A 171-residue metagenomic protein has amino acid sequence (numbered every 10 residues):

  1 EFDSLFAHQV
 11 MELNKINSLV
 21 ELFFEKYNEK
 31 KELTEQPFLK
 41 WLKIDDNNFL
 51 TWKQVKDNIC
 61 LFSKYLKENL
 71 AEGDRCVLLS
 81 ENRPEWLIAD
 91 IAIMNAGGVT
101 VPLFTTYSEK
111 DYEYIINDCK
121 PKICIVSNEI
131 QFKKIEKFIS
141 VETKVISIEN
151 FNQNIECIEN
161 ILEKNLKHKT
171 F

Functional and structural regions predicted by a protein language model:
F2-D74, I91: N-lobe entry segment of adenylate-forming
L42, K122, S127, I148-E149: Conserved residues at the C-terminal ends of beta-strands
N48-F49, S63-Y107: Conserved AMP-binding/adenylate-forming
Q54, E81-N82, Y107, S127-I130 (+1 more regions): Short beta->alpha linker loops
I93, I116, F138-I139: A generic structural signal for well-ordered alpha-helical segments
T105-I135: Conserved ATP-dependent adenylate/AMP-binding module captured primarily in the ANL superfamily
I130-F171: ANL superfamily adenylate-forming
